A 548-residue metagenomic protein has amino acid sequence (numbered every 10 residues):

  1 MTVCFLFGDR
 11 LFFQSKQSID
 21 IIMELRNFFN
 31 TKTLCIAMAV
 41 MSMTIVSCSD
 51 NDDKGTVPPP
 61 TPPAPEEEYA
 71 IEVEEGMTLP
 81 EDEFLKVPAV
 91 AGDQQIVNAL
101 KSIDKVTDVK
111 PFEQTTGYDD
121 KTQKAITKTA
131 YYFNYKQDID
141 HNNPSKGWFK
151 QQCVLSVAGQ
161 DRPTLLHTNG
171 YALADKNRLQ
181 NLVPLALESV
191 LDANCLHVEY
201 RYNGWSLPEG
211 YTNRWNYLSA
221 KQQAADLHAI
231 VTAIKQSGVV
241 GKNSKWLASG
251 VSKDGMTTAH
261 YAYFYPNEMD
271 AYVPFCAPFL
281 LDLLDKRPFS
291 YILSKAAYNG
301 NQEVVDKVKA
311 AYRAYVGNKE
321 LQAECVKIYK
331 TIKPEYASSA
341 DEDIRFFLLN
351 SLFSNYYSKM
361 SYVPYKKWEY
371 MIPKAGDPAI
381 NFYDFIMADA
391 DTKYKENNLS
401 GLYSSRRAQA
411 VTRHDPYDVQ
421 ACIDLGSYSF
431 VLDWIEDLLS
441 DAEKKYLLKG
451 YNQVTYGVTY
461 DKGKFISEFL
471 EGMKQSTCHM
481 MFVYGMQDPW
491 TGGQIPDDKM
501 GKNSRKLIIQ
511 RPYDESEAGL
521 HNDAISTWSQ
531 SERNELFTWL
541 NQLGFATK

Functional and structural regions predicted by a protein language model:
T44-S47: C-terminal motif of bacterial Sec signal peptides marking the signal peptidase cleavage site
K54-P58, E66-A193, S529-K548: Catalytic-loop region of hydrolases
N142-Q222, Y456-H479, M486-P489, Q494-D498: N-terminal cap/lid subdomain of alpha/beta-hydrolase-fold enzymes
N216-Q236: Alpha/beta-hydrolase active-site loop
V240-V251: Alpha/beta-hydrolase fold nucleophile elbow
G255-P266, Y272: Short glycine-enriched nucleophile-adjacent loop and the immediately C-terminal alpha-helix near the catalytic center
N267-Y336: A catalytic-pocket lid/entrance helix-loop region that shapes and gates access to the active site across common
K330-D461: Alpha/beta-hydrolase fold active-site neighborhood
